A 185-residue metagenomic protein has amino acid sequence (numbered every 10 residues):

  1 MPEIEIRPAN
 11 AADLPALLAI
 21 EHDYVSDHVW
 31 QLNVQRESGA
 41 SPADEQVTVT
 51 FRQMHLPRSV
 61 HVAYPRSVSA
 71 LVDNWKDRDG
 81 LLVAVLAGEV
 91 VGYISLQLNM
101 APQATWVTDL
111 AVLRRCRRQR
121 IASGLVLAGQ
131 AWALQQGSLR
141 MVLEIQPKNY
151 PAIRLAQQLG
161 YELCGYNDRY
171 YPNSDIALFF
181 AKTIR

Functional and structural regions predicted by a protein language model:
P2-E3, L14-L18, H22-V25, D175-R185: Terminal substrate-recognition subdomain of acyl/acetyltransferases
A9, L110-V112, I145: Hydrophobic adenine-recognition pocket in adenosine-nucleotide-binding enzymes
A12-A16, P102, Y150-P151: Short alpha-helical
A19-T108, L113-R114, V126-A128, W132 (+2 more regions): Acetyl-CoA-dependent GNAT
V62-Y64, V68, E144-I145, G160-L178: Conserved catalytic-core motifs of GNAT/GCN5-like acyltransferases
V112, R118-A131, Q135, R154-Q158: Conserved acetyl-CoA-binding loop-helix of GNAT-fold acetyltransferases
A133-E144: Conserved GNAT acetyl-CoA-binding A-motif
